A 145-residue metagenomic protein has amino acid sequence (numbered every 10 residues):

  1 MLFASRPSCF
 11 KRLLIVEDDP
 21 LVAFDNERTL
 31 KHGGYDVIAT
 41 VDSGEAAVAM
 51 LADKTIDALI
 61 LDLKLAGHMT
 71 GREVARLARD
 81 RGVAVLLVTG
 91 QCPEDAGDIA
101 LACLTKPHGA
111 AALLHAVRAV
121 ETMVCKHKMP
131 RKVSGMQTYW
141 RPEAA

Functional and structural regions predicted by a protein language model:
M1-R12, G109-A145: Non-catalytic signal-transmission and effector/linker regions of two-component phosphorelay proteins
L2, E27, T40-A58: Acidic, metal-coordinating helix/loop segments flanking the phosphotransfer/catalytic sites of two-component signaling
E17: Conserved acidic carboxylate
P20-A39: Two-component/phosphorelay signaling modules centered on CheY-like receiver
D62-L63: Active-site residues of response regulator receiver
M69-V83: Short amphipathic alpha-helix used as the core "switch/output" element in two-component signaling
